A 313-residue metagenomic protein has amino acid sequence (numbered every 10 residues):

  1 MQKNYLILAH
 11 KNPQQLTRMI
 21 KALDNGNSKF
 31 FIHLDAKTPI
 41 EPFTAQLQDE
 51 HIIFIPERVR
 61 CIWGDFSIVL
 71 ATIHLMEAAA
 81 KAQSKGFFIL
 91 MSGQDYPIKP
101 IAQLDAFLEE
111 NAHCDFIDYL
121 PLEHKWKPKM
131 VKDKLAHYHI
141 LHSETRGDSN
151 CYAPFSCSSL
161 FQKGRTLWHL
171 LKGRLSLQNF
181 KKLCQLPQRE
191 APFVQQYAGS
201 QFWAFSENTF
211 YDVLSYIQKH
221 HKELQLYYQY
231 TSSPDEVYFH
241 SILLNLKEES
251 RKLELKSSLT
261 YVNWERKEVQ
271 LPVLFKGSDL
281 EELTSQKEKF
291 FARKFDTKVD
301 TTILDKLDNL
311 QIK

Functional and structural regions predicted by a protein language model:
M1-K313: ER/Golgi luminal nucleotide-sugar-dependent glycosyltransferases, focusing on the catalytic module
